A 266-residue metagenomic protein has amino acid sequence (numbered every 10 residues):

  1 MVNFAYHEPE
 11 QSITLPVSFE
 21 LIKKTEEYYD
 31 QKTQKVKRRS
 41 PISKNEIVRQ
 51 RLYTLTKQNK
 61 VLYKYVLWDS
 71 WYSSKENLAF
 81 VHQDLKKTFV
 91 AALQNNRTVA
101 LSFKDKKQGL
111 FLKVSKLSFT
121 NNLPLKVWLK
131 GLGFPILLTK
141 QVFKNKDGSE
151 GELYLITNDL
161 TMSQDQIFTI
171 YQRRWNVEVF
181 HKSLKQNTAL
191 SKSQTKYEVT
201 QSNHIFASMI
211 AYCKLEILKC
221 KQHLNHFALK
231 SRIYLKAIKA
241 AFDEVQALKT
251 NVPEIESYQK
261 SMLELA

Functional and structural regions predicted by a protein language model:
V2-Y6: Short beta-strand scaffold segments in enzyme catalytic cores
Q11-A266: Single, function-defining residue in the core of a domain
